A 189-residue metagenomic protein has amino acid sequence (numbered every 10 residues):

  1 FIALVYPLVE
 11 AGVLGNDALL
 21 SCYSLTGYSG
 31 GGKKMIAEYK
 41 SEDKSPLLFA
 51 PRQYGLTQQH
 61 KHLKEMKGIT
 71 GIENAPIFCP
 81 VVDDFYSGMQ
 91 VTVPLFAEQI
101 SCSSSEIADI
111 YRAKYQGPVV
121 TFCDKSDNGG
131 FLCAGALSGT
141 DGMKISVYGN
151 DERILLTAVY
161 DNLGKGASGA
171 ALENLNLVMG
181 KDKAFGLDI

Functional and structural regions predicted by a protein language model:
F1-A3, Y54-K61, L163-L172: A glycine-rich, Thr/Ser-enriched phosphate-binding loop motif common to dinucleotide/cofactor-binding enzymes
F1-L14, C22: Alpha-helical support elements that line or immediately flank enzyme active sites and cofactor-binding pockets
A3-P7, E65-I69, A170, L177: Alpha-helical scaffold segments in soluble metabolic enzymes
Y6-P7, T26-S29, D161: Short acidic/polar capping segments at secondary-structure boundaries
G12, T70, A97, N174-D182: Short, hydrophobic alpha-helical segments
N16-L19, Y23-L156: C-terminal substrate-binding/catalytic lobe of Rossmann-fold NAD(P)-dependent oxidoreductases
G142-I189: NAD(P)-dependent Rossmann-like dehydrogenase/reductase catalytic/cofactor-binding core
